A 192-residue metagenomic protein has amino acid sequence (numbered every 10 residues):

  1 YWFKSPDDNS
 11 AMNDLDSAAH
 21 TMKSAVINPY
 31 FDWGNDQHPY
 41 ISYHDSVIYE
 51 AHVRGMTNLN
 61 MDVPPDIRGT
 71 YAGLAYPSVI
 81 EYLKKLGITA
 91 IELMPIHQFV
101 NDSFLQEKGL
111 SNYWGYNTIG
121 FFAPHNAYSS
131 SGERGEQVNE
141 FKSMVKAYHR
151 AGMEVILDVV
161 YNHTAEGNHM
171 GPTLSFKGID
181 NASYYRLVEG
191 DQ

Functional and structural regions predicted by a protein language model:
Y1-I48, T57-D66: The feature marks proteins involved in alpha-glucan
S17, R54-Q192: Substrate-binding/active-site clefts of carbohydrate-active enzymes
